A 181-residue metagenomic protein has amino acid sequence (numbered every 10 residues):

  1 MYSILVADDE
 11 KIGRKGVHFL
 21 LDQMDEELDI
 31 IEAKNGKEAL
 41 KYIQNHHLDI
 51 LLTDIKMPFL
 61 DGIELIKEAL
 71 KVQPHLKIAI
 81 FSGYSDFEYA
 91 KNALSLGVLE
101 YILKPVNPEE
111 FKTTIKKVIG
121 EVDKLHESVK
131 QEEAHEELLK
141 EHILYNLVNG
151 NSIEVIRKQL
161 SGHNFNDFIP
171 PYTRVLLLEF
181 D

Functional and structural regions predicted by a protein language model:
M1-S3: Extreme N-terminal starter segment of soluble prokaryotic enzymes
A7-D8, A33, L51: Conserved sequence signature across two-component system core domains
D9-I12, G36: Active-site anion-handling motifs in enzyme catalytic cores
K11-I31: Two-component/phosphorelay signaling modules centered on CheY-like receiver
K37-H135: CheY-like receiver
V106-D181: Interdomain helical linkers/hinges and coiled-coil/dimerization scaffolds that transmit conformational signals
